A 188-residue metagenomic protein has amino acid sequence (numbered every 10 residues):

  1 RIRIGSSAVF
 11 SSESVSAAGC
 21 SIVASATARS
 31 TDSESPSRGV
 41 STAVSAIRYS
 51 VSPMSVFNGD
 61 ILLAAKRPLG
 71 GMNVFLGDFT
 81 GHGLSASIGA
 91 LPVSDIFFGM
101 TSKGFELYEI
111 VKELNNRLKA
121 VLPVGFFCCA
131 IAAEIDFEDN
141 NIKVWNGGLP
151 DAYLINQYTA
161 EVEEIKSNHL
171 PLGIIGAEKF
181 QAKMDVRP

Functional and structural regions predicted by a protein language model:
R1-S21, S25-S45, S50-S55: Low-acidity, Ser/Thr- and Arg-rich intrinsically disordered low-complexity segments
A43-A46, N58-L76, T80, S85 (+2 more regions): Conserved subregion of the PPM/PP2C metallophosphatase catalytic domain
